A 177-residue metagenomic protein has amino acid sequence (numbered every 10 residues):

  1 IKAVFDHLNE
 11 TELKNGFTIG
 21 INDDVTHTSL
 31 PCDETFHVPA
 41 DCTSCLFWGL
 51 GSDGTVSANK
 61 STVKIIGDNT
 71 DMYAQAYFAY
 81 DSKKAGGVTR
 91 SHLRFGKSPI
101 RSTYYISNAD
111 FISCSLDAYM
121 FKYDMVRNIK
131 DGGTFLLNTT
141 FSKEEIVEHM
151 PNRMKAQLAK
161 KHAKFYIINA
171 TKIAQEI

Functional and structural regions predicted by a protein language model:
I1-S44: Flexible inter-domain linker/hinge segments
D41-G51, T55-I177: Active-site cofactor/cluster-binding pocket
